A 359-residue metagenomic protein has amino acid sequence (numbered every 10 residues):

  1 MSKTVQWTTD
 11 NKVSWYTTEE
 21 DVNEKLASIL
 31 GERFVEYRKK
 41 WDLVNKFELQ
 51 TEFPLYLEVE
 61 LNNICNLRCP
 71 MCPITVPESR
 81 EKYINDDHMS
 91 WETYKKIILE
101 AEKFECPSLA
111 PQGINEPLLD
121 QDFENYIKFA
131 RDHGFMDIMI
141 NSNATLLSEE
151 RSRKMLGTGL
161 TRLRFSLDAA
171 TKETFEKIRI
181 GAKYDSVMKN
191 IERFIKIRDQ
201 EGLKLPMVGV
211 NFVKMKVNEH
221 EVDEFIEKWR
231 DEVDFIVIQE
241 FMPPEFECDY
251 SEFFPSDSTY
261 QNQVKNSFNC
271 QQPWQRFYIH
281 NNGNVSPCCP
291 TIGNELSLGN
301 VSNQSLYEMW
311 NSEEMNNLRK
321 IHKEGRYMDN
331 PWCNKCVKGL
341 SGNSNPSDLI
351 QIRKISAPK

Functional and structural regions predicted by a protein language model:
S2-R162, E173, K177-K189, N343-K359: Conserved alpha-helical substructure of the radical SAM core
S2-T17, D21, K196-M207, W229-N269 (+2 more regions): C-terminal accessory region of radical SAM enzymes
E58, N62-C65, K82, Q263 (+2 more regions): Residue-level signal for mature regions of secreted extracellular proteins and peptides
E60, F104-Q112, R131-N141, L146 (+3 more regions): Conserved C-terminal portion of the radical SAM core fold that forms the substrate/S-adenosylmethionine-binding
C65, V210, L306: Conserved, mostly hydrophobic/aromatic
R68, E78-E81, L118-D120, S148 (+7 more regions): Short catalytic/ligand-binding loop motif for oxyanion handling, primarily in non-cytosolic enzymes, centered on
K95, E124, D185-M188, E192 (+5 more regions): Generic alpha-helical structural signal
Q271-P273: Short, small/polar residue-rich loop motifs at catalytic or cofactor-binding pockets
